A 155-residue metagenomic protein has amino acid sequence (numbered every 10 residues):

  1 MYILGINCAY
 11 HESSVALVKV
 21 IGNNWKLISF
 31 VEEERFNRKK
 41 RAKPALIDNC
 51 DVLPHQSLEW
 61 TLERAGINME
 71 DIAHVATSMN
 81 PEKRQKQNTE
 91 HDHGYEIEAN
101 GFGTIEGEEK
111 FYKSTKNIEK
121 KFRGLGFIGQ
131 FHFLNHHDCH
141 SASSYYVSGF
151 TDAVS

Functional and structural regions predicted by a protein language model:
M1-S155: Short acidic/glycine-rich loops and adjacent helix/strand connectors that line catalytic pockets where negatively
